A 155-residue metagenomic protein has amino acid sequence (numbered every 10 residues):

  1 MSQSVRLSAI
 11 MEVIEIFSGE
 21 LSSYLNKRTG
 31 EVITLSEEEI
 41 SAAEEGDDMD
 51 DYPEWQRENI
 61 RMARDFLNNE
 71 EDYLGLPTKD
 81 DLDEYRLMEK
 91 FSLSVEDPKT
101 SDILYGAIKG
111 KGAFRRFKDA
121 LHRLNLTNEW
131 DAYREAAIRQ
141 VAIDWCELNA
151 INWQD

Functional and structural regions predicted by a protein language model:
M1-Q56, R61-F66: Extended, charge-biased low-complexity segments that typically form long amphipathic alpha-helices/coiled-coils
V5, E12, K27, N68-E71 (+3 more regions): Short, well-structured alpha-helical interface segments that form or flank functional binding sites
S18, M62-N69, P98, R116 (+2 more regions): Peripheral peptide segments
N26, I103-L104, W153-D155: Short alpha-helical "patches" and their helix-cap loops
T34, D72-L76, E84: Non-catalytic accessory segments flanking P-loop/AAA+ NTPase cores
S41-D47, E58-A63, Y73-P77, S94-I103: Short, mixed-charge, low-aromatic patches
P77-A137: Amphipathic protein-protein interaction modules
T127-D155: Acidic, proline/glycine-rich low-complexity IDRs
